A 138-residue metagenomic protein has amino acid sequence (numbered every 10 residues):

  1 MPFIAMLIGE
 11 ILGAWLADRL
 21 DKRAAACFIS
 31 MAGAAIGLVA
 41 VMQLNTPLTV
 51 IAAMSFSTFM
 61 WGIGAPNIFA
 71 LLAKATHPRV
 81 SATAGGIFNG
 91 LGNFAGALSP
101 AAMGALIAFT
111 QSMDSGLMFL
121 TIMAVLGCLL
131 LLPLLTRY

Functional and structural regions predicted by a protein language model:
M1, A5, G33, F56 (+2 more regions): Small/hydrophobic positions within alpha-helical transmembrane segments of multi-pass membrane transporters
M1-D18: Transmembrane alpha-helices of Major Facilitator/SLC transporters
D18-M31: Cytoplasmic membrane-interface "Motif A"-like loop-to-helix N-cap segments of 12-TM Major Facilitator Superfamily
A32-N45: C-terminal ends and interior cores of transmembrane alpha-helices in multi-pass membrane transporters/permeases
T49-I63: Hydrophobic core of transmembrane alpha-helices in multi-pass small-molecule transporters, especially MFS/SLC-type
I63-T76: Intracellular juxtamembrane helix-capping segments at the cytosolic ends of symmetry-related transmembrane helices
A73-S112: A late C-terminal transmembrane helix in Major Facilitator Superfamily
L117-P133: Symmetry-related core transmembrane helices of the 12-TM Major Facilitator Superfamily/SLC fold
